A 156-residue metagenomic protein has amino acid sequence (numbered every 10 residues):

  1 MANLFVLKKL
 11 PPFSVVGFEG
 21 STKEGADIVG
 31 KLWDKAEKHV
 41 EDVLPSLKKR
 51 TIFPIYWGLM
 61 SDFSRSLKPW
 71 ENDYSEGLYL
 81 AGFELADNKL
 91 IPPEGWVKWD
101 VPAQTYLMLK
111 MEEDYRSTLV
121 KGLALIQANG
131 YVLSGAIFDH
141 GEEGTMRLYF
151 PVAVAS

Functional and structural regions predicted by a protein language model:
M1-S156: A solvent-exposed interaction/effector surface
